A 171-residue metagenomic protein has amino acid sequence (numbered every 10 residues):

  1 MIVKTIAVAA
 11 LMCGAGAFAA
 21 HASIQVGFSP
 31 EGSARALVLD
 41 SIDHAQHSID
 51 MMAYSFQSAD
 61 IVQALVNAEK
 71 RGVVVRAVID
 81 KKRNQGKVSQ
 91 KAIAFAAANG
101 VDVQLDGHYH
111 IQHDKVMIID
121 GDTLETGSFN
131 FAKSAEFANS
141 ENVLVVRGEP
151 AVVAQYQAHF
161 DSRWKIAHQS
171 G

Functional and structural regions predicted by a protein language model:
M1-A7: Bacterial N-terminal signal peptides that target proteins for export
A10-A20: Hydrophobic h-region of N-terminal signal peptides that target proteins for export in Gram-negative bacteria
A20-H44: Short N-terminal segments immediately surrounding and downstream of signal-peptide cleavage
Q25-G27, D50-A53, R76-I79, Q104-L105 (+3 more regions): Structural recognition of the beta-strand scaffold that forms the well-ordered cores of secreted hydrolase catalytic
D40-V101: Primarily the HKD phosphodiesterase
D43, K70, A96-A97, Y109-Q112 (+2 more regions): Extracellular/periplasmic catalytic domains that process cell-envelope and extracellular macromolecules
S55-A59, K81-Q85, Y109-Q112, T123-L124 (+2 more regions): Solvent-exposed loop/turn segments at secondary-structure junctions within structured extracellular/periplasmic domains
I119, L124-G171: Signature of lipid phosphatidyltransferase scaffolds
